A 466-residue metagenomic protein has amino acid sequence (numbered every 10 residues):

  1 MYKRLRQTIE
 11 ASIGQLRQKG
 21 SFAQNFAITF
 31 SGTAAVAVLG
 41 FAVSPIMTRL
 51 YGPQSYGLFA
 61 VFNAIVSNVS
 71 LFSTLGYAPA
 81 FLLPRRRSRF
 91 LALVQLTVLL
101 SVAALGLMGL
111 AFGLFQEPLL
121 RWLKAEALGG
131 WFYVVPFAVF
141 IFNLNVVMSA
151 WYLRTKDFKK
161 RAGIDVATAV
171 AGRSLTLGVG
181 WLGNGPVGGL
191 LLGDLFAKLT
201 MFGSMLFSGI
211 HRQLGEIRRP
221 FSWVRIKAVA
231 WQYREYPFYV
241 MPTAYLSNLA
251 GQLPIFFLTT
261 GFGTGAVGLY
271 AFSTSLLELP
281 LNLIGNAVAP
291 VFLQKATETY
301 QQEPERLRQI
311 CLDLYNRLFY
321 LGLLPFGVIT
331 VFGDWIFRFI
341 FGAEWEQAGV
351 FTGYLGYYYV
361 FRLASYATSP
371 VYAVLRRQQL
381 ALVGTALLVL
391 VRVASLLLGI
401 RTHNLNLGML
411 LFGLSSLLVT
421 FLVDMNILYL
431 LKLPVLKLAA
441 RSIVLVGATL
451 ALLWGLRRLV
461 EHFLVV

Functional and structural regions predicted by a protein language model:
Y2-A11, Q18-G76, L100-P118, A169-R173 (+6 more regions): Signature of the first transmembrane helix
K3-Q18, V187-L191, S204-G251, Q294-Q309 (+1 more regions): Interhelical loop/hinge segments that connect adjacent transmembrane helices in multipass membrane
L5, G20-A37, F62, S67-E117 (+4 more regions): Membrane-water interface segments that mark the loop-to-transmembrane alpha-helix transition
N25-G40, T168, G172, L190-Q213 (+3 more regions): Transmembrane helical elements of multi-pass membrane transporters/channels
P53, Q116-V135, E305, Q309-L312 (+3 more regions): Interfacial segments at transmembrane-helix termini and the short loops linking adjacent helices
L71-R89, R154, S273, L277-Y315 (+1 more regions): Helix-loop junctions and terminal segments of transmembrane helices in multi-pass membrane transport/translocation
A80-R89, I141-A167, W181, G188 (+2 more regions): Membrane-interface junctions at transmembrane-helix termini in multi-pass inner-membrane proteins
G129-P136, A162-G215, A386-V391, L405-L428 (+1 more regions): Hydrophobic alpha-helical transmembrane segments
